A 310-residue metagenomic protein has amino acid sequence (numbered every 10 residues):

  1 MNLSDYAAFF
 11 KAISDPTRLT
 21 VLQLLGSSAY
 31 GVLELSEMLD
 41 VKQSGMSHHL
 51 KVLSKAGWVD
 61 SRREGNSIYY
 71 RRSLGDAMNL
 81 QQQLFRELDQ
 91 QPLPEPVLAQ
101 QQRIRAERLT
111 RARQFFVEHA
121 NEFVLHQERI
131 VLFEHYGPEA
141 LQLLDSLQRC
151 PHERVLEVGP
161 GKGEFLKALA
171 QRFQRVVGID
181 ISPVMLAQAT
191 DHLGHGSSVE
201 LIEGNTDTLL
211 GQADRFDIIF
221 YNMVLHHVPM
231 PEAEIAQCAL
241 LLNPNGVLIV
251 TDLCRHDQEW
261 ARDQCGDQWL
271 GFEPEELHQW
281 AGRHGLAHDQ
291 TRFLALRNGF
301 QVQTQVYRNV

Functional and structural regions predicted by a protein language model:
S4-G45, I68-G75: N-terminal helix-turn-helix DNA-binding core of bacterial DNA-binding proteins
A77-V124: Amphipathic alpha-helical dimerization/coiled-coil segments that flank or bridge DNA-binding/regulatory modules
R105-C150, E164, Q188, H192: Conserved class I S-adenosyl-L-methionine
L156, K162-T208: Class I SAM-dependent methyltransferase SAM/SAH-binding core
D207-I219: A short acidic, Gly/Pro-enriched loop at the edge of an enzyme's catalytic core that lines a small-molecule cofactor
I218-M230: A short SAM/SAH-binding and catalytic strip from SAM-dependent methyltransferases
E232-V247: A short glycine-rich, Lys/Arg-flanked "PGG" loop and its adjoining helix->strand segment in the class I
V247-Q305: C-terminal alpha-helical "lid/dimerization" subdomain adjacent to the S-adenosyl-L-methionine
